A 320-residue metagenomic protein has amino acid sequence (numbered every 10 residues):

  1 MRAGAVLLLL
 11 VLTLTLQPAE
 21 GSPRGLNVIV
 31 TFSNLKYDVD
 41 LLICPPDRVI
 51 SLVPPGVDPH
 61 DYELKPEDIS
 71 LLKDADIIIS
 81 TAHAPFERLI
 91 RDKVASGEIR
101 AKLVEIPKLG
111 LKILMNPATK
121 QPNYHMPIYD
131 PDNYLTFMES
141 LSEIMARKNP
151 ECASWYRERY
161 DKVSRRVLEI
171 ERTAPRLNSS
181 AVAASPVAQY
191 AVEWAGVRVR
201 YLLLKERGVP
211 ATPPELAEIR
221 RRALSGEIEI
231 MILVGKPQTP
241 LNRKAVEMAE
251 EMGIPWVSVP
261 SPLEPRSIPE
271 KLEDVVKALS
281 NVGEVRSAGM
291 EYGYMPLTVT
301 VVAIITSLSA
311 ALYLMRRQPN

Functional and structural regions predicted by a protein language model:
M1-G25: Hydrophobic secretory-pathway targeting helix
E20-N320: Extracytoplasmic metal-acquisition and chelation regions
